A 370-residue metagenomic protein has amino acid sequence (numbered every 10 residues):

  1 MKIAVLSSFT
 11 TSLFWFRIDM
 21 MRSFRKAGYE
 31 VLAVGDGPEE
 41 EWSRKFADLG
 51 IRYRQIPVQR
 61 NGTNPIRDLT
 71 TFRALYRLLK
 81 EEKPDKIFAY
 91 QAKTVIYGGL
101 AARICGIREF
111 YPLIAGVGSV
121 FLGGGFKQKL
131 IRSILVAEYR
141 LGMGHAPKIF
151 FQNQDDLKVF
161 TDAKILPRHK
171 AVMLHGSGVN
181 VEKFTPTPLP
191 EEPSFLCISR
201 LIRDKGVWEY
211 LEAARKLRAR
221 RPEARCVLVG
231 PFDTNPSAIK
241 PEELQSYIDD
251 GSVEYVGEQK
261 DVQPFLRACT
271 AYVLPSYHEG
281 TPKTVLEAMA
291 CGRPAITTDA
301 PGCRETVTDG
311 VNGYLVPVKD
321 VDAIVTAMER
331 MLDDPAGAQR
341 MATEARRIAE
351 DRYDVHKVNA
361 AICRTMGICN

Functional and structural regions predicted by a protein language model:
F14-D19, P193, I202-K216, D322: A conserved mid-protein helix/loop that constitutes part of the nucleotide-sugar donor-binding site
V34-E40, I198, R225-I239, Y255: Glycosyltransferase donor-sugar binding loop
R54, V136, R140-T185: Donor nucleotide-sugar binding/catalytic pocket of nucleotide-sugar-dependent glycosyltransferases
A89-V95, I114: Short His-centered aromatic/hydrophobic patch
E258, Y277: Aromatic "clamp/platform" in nucleotide-sugar-dependent glycosyltransferases that forms part of the donor/acceptor
P294-T297, V307: Short hydrophobic beta-strand element within catalytic cores of glycosyltransferases and related nucleotide-activated
D309-G310, Y314-V321, R330-P335: Conserved acidic donor-binding segment of nucleotide-sugar-dependent glycosyltransferases
A323, R330, G337-D351, V358-R364: A short, well-ordered alpha-helix in the C-terminal region of glycosyltransferases
